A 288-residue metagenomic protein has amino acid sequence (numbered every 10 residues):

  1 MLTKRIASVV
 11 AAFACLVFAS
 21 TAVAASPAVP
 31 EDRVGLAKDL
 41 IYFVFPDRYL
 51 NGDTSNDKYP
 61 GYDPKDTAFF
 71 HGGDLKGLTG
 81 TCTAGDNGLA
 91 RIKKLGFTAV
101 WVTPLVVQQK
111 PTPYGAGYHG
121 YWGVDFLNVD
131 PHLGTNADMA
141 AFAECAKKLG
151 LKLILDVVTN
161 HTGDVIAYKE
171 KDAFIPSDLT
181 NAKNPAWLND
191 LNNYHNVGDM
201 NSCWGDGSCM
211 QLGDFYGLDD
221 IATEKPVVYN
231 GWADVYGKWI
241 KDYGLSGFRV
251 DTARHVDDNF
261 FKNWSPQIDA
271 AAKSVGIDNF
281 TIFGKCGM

Functional and structural regions predicted by a protein language model:
M1-V10: Bacterial N-terminal signal peptides that target proteins for export
V10-A19: Bacterial N-terminal signal peptides
S20-A24: Sec/Tat signal peptide C-region and signal peptidase I cleavage site
P27, R33-L40, D47-Y243, N263-T281 (+1 more regions): Substrate-binding/active-site clefts of carbohydrate-active enzymes
V44, H255-D257: The feature represents the membrane-entry module of six-transmembrane cation channels
I154, G247-A253: Short catalytic-loop micro-motif centered on adjacent basic/acidic residues
A253, F283-K285: Aromatic- and carboxylate-enriched substrate-binding clefts and catalytic-loop regions of carbohydrate-active enzymes
D258-K262: Conserved strand-to-helix beginnings and helix N-cap segments that scaffold or border functional pockets
